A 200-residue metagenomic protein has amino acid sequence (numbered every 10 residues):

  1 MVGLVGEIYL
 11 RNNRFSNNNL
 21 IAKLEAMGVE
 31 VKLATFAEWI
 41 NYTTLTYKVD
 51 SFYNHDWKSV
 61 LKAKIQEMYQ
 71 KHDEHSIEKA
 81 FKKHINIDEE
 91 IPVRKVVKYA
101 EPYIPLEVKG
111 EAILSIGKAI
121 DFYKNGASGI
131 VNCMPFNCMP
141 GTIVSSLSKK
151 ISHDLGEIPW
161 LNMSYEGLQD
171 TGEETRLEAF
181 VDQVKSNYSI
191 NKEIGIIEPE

Functional and structural regions predicted by a protein language model:
M1-E200: An N-terminal assembly and electron-transfer interface module characteristic of large anaerobic redox and radical
